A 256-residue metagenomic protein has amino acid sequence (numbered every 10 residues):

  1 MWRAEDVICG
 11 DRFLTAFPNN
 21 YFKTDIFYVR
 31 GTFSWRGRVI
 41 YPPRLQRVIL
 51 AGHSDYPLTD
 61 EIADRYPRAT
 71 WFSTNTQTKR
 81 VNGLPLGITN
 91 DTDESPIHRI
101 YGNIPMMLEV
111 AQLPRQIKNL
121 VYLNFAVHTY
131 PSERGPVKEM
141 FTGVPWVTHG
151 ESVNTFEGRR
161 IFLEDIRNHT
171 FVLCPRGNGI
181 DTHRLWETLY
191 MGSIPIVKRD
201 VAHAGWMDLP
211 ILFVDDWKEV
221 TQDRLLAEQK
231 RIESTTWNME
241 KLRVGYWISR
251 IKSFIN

Functional and structural regions predicted by a protein language model:
M1-W186, Y190, I194-F213, E233-I255: Nucleotide-sugar donor-binding catalytic core of glycosyltransferases
P210-L225: Change "using UDP/GDP/dTDP sugars" to "using nucleotide sugars
Q229-K230: Helix-loop-helix hairpins and the membrane-proximal interhelical loops of multi-pass alpha-helical transport proteins
